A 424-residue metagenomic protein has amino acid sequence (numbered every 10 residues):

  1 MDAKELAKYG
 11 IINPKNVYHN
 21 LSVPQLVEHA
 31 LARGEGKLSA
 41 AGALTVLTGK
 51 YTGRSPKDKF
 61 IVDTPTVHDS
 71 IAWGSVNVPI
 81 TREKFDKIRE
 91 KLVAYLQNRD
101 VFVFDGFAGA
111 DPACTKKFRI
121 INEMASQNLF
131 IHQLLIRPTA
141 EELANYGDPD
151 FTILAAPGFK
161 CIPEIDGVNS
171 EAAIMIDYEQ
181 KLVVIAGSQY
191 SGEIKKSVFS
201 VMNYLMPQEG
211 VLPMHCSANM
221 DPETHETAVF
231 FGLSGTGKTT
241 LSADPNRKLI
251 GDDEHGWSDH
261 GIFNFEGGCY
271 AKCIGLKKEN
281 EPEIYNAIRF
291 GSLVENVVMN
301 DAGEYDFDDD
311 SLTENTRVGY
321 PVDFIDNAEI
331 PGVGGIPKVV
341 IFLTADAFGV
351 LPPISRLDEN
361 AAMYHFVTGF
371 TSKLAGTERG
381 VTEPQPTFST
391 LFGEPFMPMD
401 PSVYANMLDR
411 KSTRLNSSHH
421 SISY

Functional and structural regions predicted by a protein language model:
M1-N145: N-terminal accessory targeting/assembly segments
D2-A43, K50-Y51, P207, H215-L233 (+2 more regions): Glycine-rich, often acidic-flanked micro-motifs that create phosphate/phosphodiester-binding or positioning elements
E141-L143, D148-D150, I165-D166, L205 (+2 more regions): Ligand-binding pocket scaffold of soluble enzyme catalytic domains
A156-L205: Charged, amphipathic alpha-helical linker segments immediately N-terminal to NTP-binding catalytic cores
D166, M175, S197-V198, V211-L212 (+2 more regions): Intrinsically disordered, low-complexity segments enriched in small residues
G237: Conserved glycine(s) of the Walker
L415-Y424: Positively charged, low-complexity/disordered segments
